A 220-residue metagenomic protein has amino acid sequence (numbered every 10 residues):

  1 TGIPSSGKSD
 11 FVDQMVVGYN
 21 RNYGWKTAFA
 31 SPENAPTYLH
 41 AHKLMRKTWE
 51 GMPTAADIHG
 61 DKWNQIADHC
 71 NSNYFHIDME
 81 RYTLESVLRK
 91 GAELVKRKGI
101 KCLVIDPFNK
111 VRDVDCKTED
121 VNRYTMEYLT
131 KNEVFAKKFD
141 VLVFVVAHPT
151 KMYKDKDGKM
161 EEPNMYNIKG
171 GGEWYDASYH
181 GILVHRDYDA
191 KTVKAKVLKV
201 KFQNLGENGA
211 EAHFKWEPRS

Functional and structural regions predicted by a protein language model:
T1-G2: The Walker A (P-loop) glycine that initiates the GxxxxGKT/S ATP-binding motif of P-loop NTPases
S5, E127-S220: Phosphate-binding/switch region of NTP-binding enzymes
S6-K8, Y19-R21, A35-L39, K110-V114 (+3 more regions): Flexible loop/turn segments at secondary-structure boundaries
F11, M15: Hydrophobic positions on the alpha1 helix immediately C-terminal to the Walker A/P-loop
N22-G99, D113, A210-H213: Cytosolic-facing regulatory segments adjacent to core modules
P53-A56, F75-E80, R112-M126, K156-Y166: Flexible beta-alpha connector loops of hexameric P-loop NTPases
I100-F135: Helical hairpin unit composed of two closely spaced alpha helices linked by a short loop
